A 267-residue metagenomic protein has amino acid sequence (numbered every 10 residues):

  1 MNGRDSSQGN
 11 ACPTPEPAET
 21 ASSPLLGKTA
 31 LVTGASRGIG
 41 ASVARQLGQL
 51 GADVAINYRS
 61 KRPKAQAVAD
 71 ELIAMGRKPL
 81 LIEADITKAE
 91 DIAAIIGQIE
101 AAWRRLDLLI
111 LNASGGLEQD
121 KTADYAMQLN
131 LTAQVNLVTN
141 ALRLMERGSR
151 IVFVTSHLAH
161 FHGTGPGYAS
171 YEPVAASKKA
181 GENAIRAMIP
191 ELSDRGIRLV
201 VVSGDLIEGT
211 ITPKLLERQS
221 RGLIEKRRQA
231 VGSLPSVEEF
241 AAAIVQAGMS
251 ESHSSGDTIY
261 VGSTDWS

Functional and structural regions predicted by a protein language model:
T29, S36-G38: Conserved glycine-rich cofactor-binding loop
T33, L106-S114, N130, F153 (+1 more regions): Rossmann-fold scaffold of SDR-type NAD(P)-dependent oxidoreductases
L50-A67: Conserved glycine-rich Rossmann-like NAD(P)H-binding loop of the short-chain dehydrogenase/reductase
R62-P63, E83-I95: The beta1-alpha1 cofactor-binding region of Rossmann-like NAD(H)/NADP(H)-dependent oxidoreductases
I95, I110, L137-A141, M145 (+1 more regions): Hydrophobic positions on the long internal alpha-helix of Rossmann-like NAD(P)-dependent oxidoreductase domains
S114-D120, R150-D194, L206-T210: Catalytic loop of short-chain dehydrogenase/reductase
D120-V138, G148: Catalytic Tyr-X3-Lys loop
I197, V201-V202, E217-S267: C-terminal helical subdomain
